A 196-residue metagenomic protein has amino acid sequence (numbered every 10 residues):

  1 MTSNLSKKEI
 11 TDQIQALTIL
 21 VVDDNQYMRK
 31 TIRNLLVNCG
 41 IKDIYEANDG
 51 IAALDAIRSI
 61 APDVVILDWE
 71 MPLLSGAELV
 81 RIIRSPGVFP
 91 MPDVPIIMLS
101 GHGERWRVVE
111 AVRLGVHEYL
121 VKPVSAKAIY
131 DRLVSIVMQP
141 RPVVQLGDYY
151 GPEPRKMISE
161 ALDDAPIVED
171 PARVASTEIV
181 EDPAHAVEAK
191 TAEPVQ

Functional and structural regions predicted by a protein language model:
I10-D12, S135-Q196: CheY-like receiver
Q26-Y45: Two-component/phosphorelay signaling modules centered on CheY-like receiver
R33, E78, P92, G103-E118 (+4 more regions): Alpha4 helix (beta4-alpha4-beta5 surface) of REC/receiver domains from two-component response regulators
E46-D55, G76: Helix N-cap/capping motif at the beta->alpha junctions
D55, A77-M91: Short amphipathic alpha-helix used as the core "switch/output" element in two-component signaling
I60-I66: Active-site beta3 strand of CheY-like receiver
M71: Receiver (REC) domain active-site loop signature in two-component systems and cognate sites in sensor histidine kinases
